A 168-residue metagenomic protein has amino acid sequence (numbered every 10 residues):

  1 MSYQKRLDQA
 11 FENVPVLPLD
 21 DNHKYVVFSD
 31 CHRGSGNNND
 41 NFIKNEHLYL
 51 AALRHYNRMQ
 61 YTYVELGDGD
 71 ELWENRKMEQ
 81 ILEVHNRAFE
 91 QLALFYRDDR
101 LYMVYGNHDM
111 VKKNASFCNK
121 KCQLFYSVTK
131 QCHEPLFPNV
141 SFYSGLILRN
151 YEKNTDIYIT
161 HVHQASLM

Functional and structural regions predicted by a protein language model:
M1-K24: Acidic, histidine-bearing metal-coordination/catalytic regions of metal-dependent phosphoesterases
V16-K24, F28, R33-N150: Core catalytic region of metal-dependent phosphoesterases/phosphodiesterases, especially metallo-beta-lactamase-like
I157-M168: Active-site-proximal loop/helix segment associated with metal-binding centers of metalloenzymes
